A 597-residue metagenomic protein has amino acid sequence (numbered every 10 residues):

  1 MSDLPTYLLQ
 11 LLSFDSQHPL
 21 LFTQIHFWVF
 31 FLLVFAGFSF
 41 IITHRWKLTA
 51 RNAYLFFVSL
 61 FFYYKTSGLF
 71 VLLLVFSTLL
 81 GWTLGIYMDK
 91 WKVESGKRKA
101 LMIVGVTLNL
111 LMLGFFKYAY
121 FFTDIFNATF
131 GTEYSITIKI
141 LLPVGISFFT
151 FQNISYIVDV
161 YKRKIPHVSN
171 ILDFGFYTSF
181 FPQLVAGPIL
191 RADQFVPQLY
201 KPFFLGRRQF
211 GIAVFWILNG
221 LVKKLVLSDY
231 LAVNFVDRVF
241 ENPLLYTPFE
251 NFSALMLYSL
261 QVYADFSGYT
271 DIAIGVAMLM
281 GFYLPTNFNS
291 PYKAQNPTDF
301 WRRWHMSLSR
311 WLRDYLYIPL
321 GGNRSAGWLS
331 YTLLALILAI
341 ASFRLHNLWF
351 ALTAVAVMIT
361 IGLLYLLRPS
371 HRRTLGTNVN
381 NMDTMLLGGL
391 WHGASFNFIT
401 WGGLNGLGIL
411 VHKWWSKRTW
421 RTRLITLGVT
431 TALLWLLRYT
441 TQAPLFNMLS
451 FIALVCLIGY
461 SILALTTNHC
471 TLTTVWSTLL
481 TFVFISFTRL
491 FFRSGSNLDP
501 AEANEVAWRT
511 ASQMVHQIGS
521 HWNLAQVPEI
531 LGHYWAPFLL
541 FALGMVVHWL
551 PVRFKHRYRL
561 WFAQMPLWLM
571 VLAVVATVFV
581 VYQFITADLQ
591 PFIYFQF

Functional and structural regions predicted by a protein language model:
S2-Q596: Membrane-embedded transmembrane alpha-helical bundles that form the catalytic cores of multi-pass lipid-modifying
